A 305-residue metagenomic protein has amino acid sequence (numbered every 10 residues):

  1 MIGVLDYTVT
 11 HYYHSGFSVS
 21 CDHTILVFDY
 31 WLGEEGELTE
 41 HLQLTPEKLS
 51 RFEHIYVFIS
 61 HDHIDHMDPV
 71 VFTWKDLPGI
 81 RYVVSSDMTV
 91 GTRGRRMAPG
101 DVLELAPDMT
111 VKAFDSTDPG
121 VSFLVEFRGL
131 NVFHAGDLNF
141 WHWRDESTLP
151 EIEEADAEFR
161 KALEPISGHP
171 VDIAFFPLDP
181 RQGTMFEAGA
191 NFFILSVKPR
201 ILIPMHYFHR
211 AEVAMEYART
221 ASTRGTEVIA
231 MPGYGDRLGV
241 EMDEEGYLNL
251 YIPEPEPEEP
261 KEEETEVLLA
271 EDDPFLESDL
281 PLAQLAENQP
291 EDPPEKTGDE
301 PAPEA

Functional and structural regions predicted by a protein language model:
I2, G16-F58, P69-T73, L138-G168: Pre-active-site segment of Zn-dependent metallo-hydrolases
I2, T10-Y12, I25, R93-L105 (+3 more regions): Binuclear metal-ion centers of metallo-dependent hydrolases, dominated by the metallo-beta-lactamase
I2-Y7, S20-L26, V102-V111, L124-V132 (+1 more regions): Beta-strand-turn-beta hairpins that frame and shape the catalytic cleft of phosphate-ester-processing enzymes
H14-S15, E34-E35, D62-M67, T89-T92 (+4 more regions): Active-site environment of divalent metal-dependent phosphoester hydrolases
V27-D29, E53-D65, V83-S86, F133-G136 (+4 more regions): Active-site neighborhood of phospho(di)ester-bond hydrolases with catalytic His/Asp-centered motifs
L44-L103: Active-site HxH/HxHxD metal-binding segment of metal-dependent hydrolases
M88, R95-V125, L138-H142: Catalytic core of nucleotide-activated saccharide and alditol-phosphate transferases
T117-S196: Active-site-proximal loop/helix segments of hydrolase catalytic cores
